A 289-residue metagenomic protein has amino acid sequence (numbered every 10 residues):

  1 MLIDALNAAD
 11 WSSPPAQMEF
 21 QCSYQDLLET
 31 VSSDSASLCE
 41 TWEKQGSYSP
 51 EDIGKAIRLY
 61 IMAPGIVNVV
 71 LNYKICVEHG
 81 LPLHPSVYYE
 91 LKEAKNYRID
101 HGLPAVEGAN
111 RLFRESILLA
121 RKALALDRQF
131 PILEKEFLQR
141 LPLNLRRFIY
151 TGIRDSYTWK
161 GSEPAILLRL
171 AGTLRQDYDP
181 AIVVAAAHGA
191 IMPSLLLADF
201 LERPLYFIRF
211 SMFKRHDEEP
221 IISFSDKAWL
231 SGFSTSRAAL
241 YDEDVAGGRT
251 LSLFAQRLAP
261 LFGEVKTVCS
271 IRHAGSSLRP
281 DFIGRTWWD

Functional and structural regions predicted by a protein language model:
M1-D289: PRPP-associated nucleotide enzymes
